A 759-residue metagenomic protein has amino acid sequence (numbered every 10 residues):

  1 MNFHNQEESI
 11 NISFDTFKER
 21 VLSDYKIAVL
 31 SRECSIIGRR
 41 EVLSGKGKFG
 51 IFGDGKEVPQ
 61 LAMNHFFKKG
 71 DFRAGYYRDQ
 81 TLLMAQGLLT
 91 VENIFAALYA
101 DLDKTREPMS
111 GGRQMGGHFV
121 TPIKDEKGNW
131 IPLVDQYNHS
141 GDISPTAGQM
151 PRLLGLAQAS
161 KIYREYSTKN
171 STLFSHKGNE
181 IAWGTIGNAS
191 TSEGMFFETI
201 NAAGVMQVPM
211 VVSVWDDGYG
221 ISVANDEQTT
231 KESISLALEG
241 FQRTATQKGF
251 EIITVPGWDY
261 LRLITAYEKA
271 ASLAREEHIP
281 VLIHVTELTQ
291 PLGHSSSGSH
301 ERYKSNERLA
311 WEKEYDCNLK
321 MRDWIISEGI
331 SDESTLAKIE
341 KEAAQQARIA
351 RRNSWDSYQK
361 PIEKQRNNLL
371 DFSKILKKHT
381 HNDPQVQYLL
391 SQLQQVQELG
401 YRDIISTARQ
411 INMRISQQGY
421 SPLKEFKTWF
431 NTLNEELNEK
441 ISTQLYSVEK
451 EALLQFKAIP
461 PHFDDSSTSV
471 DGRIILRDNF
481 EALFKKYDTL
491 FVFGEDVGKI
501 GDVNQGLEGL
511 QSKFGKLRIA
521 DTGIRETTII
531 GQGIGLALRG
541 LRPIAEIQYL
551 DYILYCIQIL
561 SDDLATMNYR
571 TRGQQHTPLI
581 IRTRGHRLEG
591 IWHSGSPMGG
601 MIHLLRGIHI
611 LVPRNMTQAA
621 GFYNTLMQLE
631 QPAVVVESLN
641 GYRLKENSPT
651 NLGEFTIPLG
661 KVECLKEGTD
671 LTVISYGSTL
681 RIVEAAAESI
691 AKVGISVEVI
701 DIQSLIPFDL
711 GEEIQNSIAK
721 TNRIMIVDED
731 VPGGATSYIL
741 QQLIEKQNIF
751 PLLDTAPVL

Functional and structural regions predicted by a protein language model:
M1-P59, H65-F66, P291-G293, S297-F514 (+2 more regions): Conserved acidic/glycine
N5, E33-S213, G218, A224-Q242 (+3 more regions): Cofactor-binding active-site loop characterized by glycine-rich and histidine/acidic residues
A28, G55, G155, N188 (+18 more regions): Buried hydrophobic positions in well-ordered alpha/beta secondary-structure cores of metabolic enzymes
E57, L61-A62, N138-G218, V255-E276 (+5 more regions): Thiamine diphosphate
G75-Y77, A147, T185-I186, V212-D216 (+8 more regions): Short beta-strand segments
K161-R164, S171-E180, K231-K269, K313-E342 (+1 more regions): Conserved thiamine diphosphate
M210, V214-T407, L639-L759: Thiamine diphosphate
T583-L588, M616-L659: Catalytic domains of riboflavin
